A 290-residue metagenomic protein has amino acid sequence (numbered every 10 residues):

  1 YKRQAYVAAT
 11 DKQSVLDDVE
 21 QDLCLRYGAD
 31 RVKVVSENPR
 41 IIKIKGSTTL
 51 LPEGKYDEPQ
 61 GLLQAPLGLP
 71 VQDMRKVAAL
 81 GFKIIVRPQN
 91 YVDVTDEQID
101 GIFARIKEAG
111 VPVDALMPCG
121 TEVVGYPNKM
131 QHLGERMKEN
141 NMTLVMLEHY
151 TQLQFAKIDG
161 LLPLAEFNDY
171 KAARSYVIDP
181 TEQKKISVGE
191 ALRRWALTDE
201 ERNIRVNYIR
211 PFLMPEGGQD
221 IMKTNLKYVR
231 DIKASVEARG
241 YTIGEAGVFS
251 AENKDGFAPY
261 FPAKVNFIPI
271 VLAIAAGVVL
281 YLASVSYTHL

Functional and structural regions predicted by a protein language model:
Y1, T288-H289: Short, small-residue-biased leader/transition segments that mark boundaries at the very start of proteins
K2-F261: Soluble extramembrane regions of membrane proteins in the secretory/endomembrane system
P262-Y287: Selective detector of the "anchor" transmembrane alpha-helix that sits immediately C-terminal
